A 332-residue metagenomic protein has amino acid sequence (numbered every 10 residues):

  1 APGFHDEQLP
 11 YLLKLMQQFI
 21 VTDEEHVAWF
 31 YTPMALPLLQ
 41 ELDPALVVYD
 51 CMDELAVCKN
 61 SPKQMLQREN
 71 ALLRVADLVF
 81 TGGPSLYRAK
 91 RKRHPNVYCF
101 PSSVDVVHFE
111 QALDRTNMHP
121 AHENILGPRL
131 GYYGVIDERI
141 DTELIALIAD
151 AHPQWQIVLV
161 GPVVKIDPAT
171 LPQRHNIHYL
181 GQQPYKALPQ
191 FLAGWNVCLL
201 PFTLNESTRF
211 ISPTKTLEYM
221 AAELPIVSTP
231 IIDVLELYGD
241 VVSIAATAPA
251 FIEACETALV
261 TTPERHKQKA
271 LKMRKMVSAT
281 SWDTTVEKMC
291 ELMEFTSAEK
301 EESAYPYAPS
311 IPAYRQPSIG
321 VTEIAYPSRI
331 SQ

Functional and structural regions predicted by a protein language model:
P62-V79: Membrane-proximal helix-turn-helix segments that form the acceptor-binding/catalytic region of lipid-linked
S85, S103-V106, A112: Carbohydrate-associated surface elements
H122-I140, I145-A149, I157-V160: Conserved donor-binding/catalytic core segment of Leloir-type glycosyltransferases
I166-L192: Nucleotide-activated donor-binding/catalytic signature segment of Leloir-type glycosyltransferases, i.e., the conserved
K186-F191, N196-A221, S228-D240: Nucleotide-sugar-dependent
L235-T257: Change "using UDP/GDP/dTDP sugars" to "using nucleotide sugars
P263-M293: A charged, aromatic-enriched C-terminal amphipathic alpha-helix characteristic of glycosyltransferases across folds
W282-Q332: C-terminal alpha-helical cap of glycosyltransferases
